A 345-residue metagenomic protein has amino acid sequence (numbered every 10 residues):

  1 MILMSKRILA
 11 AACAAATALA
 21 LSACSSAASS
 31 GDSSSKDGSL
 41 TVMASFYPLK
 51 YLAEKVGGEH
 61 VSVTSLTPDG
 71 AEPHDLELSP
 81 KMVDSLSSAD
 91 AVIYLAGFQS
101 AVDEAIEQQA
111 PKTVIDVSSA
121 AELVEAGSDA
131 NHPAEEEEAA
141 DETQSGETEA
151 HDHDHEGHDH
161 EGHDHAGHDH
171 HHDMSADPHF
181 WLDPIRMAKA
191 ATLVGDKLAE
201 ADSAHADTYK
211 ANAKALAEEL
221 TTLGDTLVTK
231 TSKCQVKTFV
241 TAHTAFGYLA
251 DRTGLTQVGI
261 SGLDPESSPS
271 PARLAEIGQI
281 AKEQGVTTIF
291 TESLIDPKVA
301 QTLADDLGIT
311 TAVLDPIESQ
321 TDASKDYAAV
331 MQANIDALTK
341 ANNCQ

Functional and structural regions predicted by a protein language model:
I2-Q345: Extracytoplasmic metal-acquisition and chelation regions
